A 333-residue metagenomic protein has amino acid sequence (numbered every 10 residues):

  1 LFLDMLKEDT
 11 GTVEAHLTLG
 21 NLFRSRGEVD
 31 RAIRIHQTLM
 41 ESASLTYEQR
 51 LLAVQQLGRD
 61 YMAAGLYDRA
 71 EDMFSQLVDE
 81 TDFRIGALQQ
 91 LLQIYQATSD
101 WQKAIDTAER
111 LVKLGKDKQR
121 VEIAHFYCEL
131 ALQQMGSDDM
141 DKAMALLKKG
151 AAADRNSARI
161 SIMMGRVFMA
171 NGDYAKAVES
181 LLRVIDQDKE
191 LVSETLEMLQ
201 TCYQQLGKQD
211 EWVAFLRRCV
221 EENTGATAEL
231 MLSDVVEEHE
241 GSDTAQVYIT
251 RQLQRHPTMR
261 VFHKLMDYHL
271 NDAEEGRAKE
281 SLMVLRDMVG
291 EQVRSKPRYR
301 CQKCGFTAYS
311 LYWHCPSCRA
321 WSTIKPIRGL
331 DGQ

Functional and structural regions predicted by a protein language model:
T10, S44, E48, D82 (+5 more regions): Short coil turns that delineate tetratricopeptide repeat
E14, E48-L52, I85-G86, R120-H125 (+4 more regions): Start-of-helix register in tetratricopeptide repeats
L19, L57, L91, I123 (+8 more regions): Structural register within alpha-helical repeat arrays
F23, Y61, Y95, Y127 (+5 more regions): Residue at a conserved register position within TPR or TPR-like alpha-solenoid repeats
